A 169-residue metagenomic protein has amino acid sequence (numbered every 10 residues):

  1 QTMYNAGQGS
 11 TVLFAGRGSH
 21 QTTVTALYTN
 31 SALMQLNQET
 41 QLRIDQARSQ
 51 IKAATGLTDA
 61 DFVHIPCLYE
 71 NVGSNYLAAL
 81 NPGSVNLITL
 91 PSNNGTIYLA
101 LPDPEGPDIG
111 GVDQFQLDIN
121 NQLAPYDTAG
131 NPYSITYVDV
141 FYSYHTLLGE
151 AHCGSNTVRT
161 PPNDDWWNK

Functional and structural regions predicted by a protein language model:
Q1-K169: Histidine/cysteine-enriched polar flanking segments
